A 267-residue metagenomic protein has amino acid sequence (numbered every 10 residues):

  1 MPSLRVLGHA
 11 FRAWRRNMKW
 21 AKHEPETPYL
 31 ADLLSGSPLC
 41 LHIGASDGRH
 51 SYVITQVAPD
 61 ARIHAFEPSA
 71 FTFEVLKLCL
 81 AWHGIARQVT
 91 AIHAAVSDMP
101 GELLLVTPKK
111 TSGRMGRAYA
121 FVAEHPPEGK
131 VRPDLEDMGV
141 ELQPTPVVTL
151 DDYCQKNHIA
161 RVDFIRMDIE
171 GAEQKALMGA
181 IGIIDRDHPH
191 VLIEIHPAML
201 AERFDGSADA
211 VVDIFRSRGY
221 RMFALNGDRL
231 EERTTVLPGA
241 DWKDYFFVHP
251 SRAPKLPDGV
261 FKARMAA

Functional and structural regions predicted by a protein language model:
M1-A267: Phosphate/nucleotide-binding beta-alpha loop and adjacent structural elements of enzyme active sites
